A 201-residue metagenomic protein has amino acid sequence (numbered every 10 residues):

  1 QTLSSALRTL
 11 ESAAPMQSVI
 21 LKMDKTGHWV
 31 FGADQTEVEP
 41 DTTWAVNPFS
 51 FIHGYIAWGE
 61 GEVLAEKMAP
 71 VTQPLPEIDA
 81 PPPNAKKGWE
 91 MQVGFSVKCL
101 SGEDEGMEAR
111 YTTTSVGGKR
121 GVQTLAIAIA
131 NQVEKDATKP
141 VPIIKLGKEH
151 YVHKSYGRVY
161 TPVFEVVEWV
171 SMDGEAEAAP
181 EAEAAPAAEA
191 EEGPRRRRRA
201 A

Functional and structural regions predicted by a protein language model:
Q1-M107, S155-T161, E168-D173: OB-fold ssDNA-binding interfaces and closely related basic DNA-contact patches used across DNA replication/repair
E66, P70-T72, T138, A176 (+2 more regions): Generic N-terminal simple sequence motifs
T72, P76-I78, I144, F164 (+3 more regions): Intrinsically disordered, low-complexity segments enriched in proline/serine/threonine
C99, I144-L146, V166: Hydrophobic side chains in beta-strands
E105-A137: Acidic, glycine-rich flexible loop segments
D136-K154: Flexible glycine-rich surface loops and low-complexity tracts that mediate binding to linear polymers
H153-E191: Alpha-helical oligomerization segments
G193-A200: Arg/Lys-rich low-complexity patches in intrinsically disordered regions that function as generic
